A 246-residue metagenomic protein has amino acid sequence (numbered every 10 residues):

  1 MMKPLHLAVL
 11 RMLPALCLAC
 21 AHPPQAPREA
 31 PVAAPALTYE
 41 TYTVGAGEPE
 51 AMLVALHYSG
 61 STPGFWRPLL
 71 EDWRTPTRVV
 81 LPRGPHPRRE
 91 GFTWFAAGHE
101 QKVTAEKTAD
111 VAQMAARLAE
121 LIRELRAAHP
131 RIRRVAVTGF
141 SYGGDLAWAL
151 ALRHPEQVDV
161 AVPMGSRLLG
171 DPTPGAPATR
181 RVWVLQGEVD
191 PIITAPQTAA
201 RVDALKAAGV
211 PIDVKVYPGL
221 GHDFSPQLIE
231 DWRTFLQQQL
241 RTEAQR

Functional and structural regions predicted by a protein language model:
L18-A19: C-terminal motif of bacterial Sec signal peptides marking the signal peptidase cleavage site
V32-V44, E50-H129: Serine-hydrolase catalytic machinery in alpha/beta-hydrolase-like enzymes
H129-G139: Alpha/beta-hydrolase fold nucleophile elbow
V137-G139, M164, L185: Short beta-strand immediately N-terminal to the catalytic nucleophile in serine-hydrolase-like folds
G139-G143, A147: Gly/Ala-rich beta-loop-alpha elbow adjacent to hydrolase catalytic centers
E156-L168: A conserved short beta-strand
W183-Q186, D190: Short beta-strand/loop motif that positions the catalytic acidic residue of the alpha/beta-hydrolase fold
P196-R246: C-terminal catalytic histidine-bearing segment of alpha/beta-hydrolase fold enzymes
